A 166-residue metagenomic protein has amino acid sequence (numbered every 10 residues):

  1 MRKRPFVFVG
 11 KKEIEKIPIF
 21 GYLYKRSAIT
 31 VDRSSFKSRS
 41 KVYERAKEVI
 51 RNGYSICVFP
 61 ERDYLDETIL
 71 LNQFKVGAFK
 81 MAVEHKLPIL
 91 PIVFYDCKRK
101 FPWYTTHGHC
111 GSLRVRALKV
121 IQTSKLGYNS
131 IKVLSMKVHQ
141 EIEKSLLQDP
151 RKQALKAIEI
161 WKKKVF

Functional and structural regions predicted by a protein language model:
M1-F36: Catalytic core of membrane glycerolipid acyltransferases/transacylases, capturing the structured, soluble-facing
K41-F166: Non-catalytic C-terminal accessory region of glycerolipid acyltransferases and related lyso-lipid remodeling enzymes
